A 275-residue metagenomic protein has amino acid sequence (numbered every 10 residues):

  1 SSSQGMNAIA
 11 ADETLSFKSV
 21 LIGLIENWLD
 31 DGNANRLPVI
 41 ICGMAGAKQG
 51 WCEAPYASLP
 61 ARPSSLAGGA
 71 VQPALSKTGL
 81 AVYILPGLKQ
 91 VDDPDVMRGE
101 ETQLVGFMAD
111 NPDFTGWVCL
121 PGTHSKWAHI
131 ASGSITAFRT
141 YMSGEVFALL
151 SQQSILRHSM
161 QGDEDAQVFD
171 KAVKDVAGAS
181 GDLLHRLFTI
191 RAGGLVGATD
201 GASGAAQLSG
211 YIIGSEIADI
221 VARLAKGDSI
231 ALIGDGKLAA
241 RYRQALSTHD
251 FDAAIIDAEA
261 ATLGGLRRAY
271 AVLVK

Functional and structural regions predicted by a protein language model:
S1-S16, I256: Short glycine-rich, Thr/Ser-proximal phosphate-binding strand/loop in the N-terminal lobe of ATP-dependent enzymes
L21-P38, I217-K226: Phosphate/pyrophosphate-binding loops at sites that engage ATP/ADP/AMP, CoA/4′-phosphopantetheine, polyphosphate
W28-M97: Short beta-strand-loop/turn "lid" adjacent to the catalytic site in phosphate-handling enzymes
V71-K77, F114-H158: Glycine-rich phosphate-binding loop of actin/hexokinase-like ATP-binding domains
V96-D113, Y141, E145: Active-site glycine-rich loop that binds ribose-phosphate moieties when present
F138-S143, A148-I212: Active-site rim beta-loop-alpha module in soluble metabolic enzymes
G227-A245: Glycine-rich phosphate-binding loops at beta-strand->alpha-helix junctions
A254-K275: Glycine-rich phosphate-binding/hydrolytic loop that grips phosphoryl groups
